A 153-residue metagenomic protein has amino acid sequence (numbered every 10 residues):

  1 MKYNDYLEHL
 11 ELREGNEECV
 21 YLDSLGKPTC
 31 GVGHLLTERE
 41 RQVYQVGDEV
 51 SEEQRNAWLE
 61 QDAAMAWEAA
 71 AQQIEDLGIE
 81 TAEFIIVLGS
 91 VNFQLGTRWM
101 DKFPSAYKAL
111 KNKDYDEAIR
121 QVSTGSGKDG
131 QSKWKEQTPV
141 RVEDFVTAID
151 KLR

Functional and structural regions predicted by a protein language model:
M1-E17, H34, N56-E60, W67 (+1 more regions): Long, amphipathic alpha-helical surface segments
K2, Y21-S24, E80-E83: Extracellular/periplasmic catalytic domains that process cell-envelope and extracellular macromolecules
L7, K27-T29, I85: A residue-level signal for beta-strand positions that form part of recognition/binding surfaces within mature
H9, V20, L25-K27, S90 (+1 more regions): N-terminal hydrophobic or amphipathic segments with adjacent small-residue motifs that include Sec signal peptides
L22-Y44: Substrate-binding/active-site groove segments that recognize and process beta-1,4-linked N-acetyl-hexosamine
T29, D48-E52, A109: Short, low-complexity, polar/charged sequence segments that are solvent-exposed and flexible
T29-G31, V87-S90, E117-Q121: Structural recognition of the beta-strand scaffold that forms the well-ordered cores of secreted hydrolase catalytic
V43-D76, A82-I86, N92-P104: Alpha-helical segment that forms one wall of the substrate-binding/catalytic cleft in peptidoglycan-active domains
